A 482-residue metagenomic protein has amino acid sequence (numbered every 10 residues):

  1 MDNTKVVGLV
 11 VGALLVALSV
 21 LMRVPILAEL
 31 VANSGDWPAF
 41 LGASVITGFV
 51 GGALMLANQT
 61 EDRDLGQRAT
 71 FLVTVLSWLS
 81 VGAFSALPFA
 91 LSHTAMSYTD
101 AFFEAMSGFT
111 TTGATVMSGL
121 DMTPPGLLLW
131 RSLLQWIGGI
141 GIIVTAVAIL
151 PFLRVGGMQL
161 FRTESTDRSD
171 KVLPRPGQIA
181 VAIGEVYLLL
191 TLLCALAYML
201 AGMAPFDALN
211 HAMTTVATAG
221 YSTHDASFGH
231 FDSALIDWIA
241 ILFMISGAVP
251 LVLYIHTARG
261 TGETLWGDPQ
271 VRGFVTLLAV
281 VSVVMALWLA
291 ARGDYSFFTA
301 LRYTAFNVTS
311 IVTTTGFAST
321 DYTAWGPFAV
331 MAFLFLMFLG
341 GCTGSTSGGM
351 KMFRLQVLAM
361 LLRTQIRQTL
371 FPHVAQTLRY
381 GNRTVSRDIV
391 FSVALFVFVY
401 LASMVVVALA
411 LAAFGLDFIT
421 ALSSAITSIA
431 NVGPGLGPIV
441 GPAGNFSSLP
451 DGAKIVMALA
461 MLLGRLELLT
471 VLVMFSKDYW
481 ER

Functional and structural regions predicted by a protein language model:
M1-R482: Membrane-proximal intracellular helices of multi-pass ion channels
